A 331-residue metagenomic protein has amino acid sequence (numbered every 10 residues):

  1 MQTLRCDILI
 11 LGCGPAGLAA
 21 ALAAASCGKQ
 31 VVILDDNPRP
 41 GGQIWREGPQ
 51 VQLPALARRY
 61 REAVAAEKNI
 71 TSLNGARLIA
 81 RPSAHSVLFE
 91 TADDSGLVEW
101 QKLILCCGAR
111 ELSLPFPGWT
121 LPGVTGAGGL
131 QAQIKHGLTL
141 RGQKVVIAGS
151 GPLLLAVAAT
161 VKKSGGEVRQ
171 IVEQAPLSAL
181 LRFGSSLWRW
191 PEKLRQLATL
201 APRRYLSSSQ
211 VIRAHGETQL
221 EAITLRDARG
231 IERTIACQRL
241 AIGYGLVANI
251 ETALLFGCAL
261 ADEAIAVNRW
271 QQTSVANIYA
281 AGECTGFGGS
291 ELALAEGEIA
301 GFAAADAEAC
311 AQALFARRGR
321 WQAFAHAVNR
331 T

Functional and structural regions predicted by a protein language model:
Q2, C6-R59, G142, I147-W188: Beta1-alpha1 glycine-rich phosphate/pyrophosphate-binding loop at the start of Rossmann-like nucleotide-binding domains
L4-C6, D93-K102, G230-R239, S274: Core beta-strand elements of the Rossmann-like FAD/NAD(P) dinucleotide-binding domain in flavoenzyme oxidoreductases
R5-D7, G75, R141-Q143, S208 (+1 more regions): Phosphate-coordination loops involved in phosphoryl transfer and adenosine-cofactor binding
L11, L34, V98-G108, A236-G245: Short hydrophobic core segments
V64-V87, S164-E251, A259-A261: A Rossmann-like FAD-binding core segment of flavoenzymes
A109-V146, L154-V157, D262-W270: Glycine-rich dinucleotide-binding loop and its adjacent helix/turn
T125-I134, R239-G288: FAD-site-proximal beta/loop scaffold in flavoenzymes
A281-A316: A conserved FAD-binding loop/helix module that cradles the flavin
